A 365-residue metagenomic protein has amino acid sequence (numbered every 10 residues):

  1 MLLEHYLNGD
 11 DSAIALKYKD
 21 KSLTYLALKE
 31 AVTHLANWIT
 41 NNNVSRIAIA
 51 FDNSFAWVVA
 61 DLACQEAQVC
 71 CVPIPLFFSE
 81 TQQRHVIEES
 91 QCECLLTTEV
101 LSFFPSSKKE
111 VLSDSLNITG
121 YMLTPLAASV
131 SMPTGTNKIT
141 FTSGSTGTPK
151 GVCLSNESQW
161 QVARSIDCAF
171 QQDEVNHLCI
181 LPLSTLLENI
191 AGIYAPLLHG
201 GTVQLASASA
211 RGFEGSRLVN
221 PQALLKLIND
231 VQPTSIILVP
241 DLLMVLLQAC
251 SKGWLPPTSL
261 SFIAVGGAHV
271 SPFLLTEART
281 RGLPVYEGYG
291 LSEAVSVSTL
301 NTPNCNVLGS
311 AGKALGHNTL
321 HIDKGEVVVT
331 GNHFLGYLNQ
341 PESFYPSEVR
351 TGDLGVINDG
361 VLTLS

Functional and structural regions predicted by a protein language model:
S12-N41, A48, D52-S54, T81-R84 (+1 more regions): Conserved AMP-binding/adenylate-forming core of the ANL superfamily
T24-Y25, S129, N137-R164: Conserved AMP-binding A3 loop
A36-F78, I180: Conserved AMP-binding/adenylate-forming
D61-C70, E89, L197-L198, L205: Short hydrophobic alpha-helices that are characteristic scaffold elements of the AMP-binding
D114-T136: Flexible, low-complexity linker/hinge segments
W160-N176, L183-S235, M244, A249: Conserved AMP-binding/adenylation subdomain of ANL enzymes
T234-I237, L247-N306: Gly/Ser/Thr-rich phosphate-binding loop
V328-S365: Conserved ATP-binding/catalytic segment of the ANL
